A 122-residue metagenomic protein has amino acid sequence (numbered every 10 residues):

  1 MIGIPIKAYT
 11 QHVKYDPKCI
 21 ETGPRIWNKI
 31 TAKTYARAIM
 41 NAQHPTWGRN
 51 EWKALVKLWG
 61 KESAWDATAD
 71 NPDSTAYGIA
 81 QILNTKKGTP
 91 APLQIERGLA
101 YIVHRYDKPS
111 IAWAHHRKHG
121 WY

Functional and structural regions predicted by a protein language model:
M1-A38: Cell-wall glycan-active module
I26-Y122: Peptidoglycan cell-wall recognition and remodeling modules
